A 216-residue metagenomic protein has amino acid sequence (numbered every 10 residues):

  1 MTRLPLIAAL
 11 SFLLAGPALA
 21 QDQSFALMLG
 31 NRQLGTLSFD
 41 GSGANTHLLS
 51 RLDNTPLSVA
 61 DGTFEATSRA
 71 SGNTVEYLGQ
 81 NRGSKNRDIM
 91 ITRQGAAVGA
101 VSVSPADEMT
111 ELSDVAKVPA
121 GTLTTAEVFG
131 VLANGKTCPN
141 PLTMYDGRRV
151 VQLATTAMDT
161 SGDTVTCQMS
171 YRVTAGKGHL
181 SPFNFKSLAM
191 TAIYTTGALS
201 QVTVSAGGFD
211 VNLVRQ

Functional and structural regions predicted by a protein language model:
M1-T2: N-terminal secretory signal peptides that target proteins for export/translocation
P5-A15: Bacterial N-terminal signal peptides
L10, S42-N45, S68, V101 (+1 more regions): Extended hydrophobic/Leu-rich segments
A20-G95, A133-Q216: Acidic, serine/threonine-rich low-complexity disordered tracts
N86-G130: Hydrophobic, well-structured mid-protein blocks that either form specific transmembrane helices
